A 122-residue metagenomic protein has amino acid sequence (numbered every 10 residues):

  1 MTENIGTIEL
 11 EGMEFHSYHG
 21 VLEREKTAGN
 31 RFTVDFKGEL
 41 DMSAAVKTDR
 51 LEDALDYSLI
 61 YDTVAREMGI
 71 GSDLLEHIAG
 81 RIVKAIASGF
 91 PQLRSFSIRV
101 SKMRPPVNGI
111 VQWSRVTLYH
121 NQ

Functional and structural regions predicted by a protein language model:
M1-Q122: N-terminal, polar/charged subdomain of small-to-medium soluble alpha/beta proteins
